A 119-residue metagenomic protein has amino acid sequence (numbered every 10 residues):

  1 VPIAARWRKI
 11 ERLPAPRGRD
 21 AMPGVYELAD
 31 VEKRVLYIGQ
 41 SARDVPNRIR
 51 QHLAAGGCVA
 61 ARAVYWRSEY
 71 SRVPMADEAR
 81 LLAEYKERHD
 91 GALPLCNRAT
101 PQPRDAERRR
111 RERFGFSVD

Functional and structural regions predicted by a protein language model:
V1-L36, Q40-D119: Boundary/linker segments flanking structured domains
